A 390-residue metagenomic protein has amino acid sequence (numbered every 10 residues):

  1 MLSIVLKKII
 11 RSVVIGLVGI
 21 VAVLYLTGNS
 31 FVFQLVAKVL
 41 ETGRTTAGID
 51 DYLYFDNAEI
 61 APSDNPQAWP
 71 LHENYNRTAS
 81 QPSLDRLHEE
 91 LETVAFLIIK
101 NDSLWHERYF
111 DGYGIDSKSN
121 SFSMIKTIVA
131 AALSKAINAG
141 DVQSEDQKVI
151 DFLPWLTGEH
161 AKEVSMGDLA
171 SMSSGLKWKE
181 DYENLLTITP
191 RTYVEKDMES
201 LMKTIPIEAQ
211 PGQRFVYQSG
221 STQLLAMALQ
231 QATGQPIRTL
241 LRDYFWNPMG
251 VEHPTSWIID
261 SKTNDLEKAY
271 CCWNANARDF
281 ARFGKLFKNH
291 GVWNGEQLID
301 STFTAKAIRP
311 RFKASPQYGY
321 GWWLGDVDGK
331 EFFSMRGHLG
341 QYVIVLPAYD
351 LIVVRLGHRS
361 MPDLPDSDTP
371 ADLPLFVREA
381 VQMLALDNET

Functional and structural regions predicted by a protein language model:
L2-Y113, D141-V142, L375-T390: N-terminal leader/targeting segments and the immediately adjacent pre-domain N-terminus
E90-T93, S117, H338-L339: Short, small/polar residue-rich loop motifs at catalytic or cofactor-binding pockets
D102, N120-E145, L169, L225-L229 (+1 more regions): Active-site SXXK
F110-G114, K118, R359-M361: A short acidic/small-residue loop/turn micro-motif
D116, E183-T263, E267-K268: Catalytic-site signature segments of enzymes, centered on catalytic residues
A139-K177, T204, Q231-Y270, A275: Active-site helix/loop module of the DD-peptidase/beta-lactamase fold, centered on the serine-lysine SxxK catalytic
S221-A228, A269-V292, Q341-H358: Active-site-proximal alpha-helical segments within enzyme catalytic domains
E252-I258, A305-V354: Active-site Gly/Thr loop motif
